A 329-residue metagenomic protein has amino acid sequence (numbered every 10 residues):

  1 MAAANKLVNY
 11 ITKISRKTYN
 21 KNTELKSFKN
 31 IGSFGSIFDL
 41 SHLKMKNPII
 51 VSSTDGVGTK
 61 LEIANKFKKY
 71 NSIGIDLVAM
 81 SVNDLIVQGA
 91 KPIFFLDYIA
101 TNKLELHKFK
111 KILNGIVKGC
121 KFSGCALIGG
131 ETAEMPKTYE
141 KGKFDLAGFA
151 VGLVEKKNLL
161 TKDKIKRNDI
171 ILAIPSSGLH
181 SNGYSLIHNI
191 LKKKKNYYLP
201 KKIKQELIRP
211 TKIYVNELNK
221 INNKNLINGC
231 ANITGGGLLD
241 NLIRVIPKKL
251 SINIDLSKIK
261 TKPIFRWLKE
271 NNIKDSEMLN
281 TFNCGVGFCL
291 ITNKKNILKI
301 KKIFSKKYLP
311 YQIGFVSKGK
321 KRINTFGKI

Functional and structural regions predicted by a protein language model:
M1-I86, G124, P136, K166 (+2 more regions): N-terminal glycine-rich phosphate/pyrophosphate-binding loops that anchor nucleotide-derived ligands and cofactors
L7, K13, K108-S123, Y139-F144 (+2 more regions): Glycine-/charge-enriched secondary-structure boundary and capping motifs
L25-S27, F38-H42, N83-D84, V117 (+5 more regions): A generic local secondary-structure boundary/capping motif
S27-N30, V51-S53, F94-F95, A126-E131 (+4 more regions): General beta-strand structural signal in soluble alpha/beta enzymes
G56-G58, Y98-L106, E131-K137, G152-E155 (+3 more regions): Acidic, glycine-rich active-site loops and adjacent beta-strand->loop/helix elements that engage anionic groups
K66-D145: A glycine-rich phosphate/pyrophosphate-binding beta-strand-loop-alpha-helix module
P136, E140-N196: Phosphate/diphosphate-binding glycine-rich loops and adjacent basic-rich segments that engage nucleotide
